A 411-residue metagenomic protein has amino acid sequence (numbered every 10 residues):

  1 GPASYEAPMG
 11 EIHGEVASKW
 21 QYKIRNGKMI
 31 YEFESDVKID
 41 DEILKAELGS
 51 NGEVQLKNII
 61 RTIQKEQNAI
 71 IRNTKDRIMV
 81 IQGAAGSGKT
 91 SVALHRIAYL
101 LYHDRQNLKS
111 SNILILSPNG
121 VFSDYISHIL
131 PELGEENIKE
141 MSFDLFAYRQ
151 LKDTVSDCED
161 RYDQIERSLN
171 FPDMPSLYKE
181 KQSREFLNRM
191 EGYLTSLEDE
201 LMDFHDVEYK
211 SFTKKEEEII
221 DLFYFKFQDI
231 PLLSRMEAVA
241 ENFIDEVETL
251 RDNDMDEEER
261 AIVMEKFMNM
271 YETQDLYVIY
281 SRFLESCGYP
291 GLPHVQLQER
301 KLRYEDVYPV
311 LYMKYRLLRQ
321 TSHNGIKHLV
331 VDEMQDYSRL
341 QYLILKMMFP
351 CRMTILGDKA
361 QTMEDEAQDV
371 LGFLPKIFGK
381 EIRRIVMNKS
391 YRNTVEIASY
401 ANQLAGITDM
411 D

Functional and structural regions predicted by a protein language model:
G1, G134-M202, E208-F223, F227: Conserved P-loop NTPase-based nucleic-acid remodeling module centered on helicase motor cores
G1-A46: N-terminal accessory nucleic-acid engagement/regulatory domains that precede and modulate ATP-driven motor cores
I39-D163: P-loop NTPase Walker
D41-L48, L292-V295, E381-R383: Short glycine/proline-rich turn/loop motifs
N51, R72, D76-A85, E166-Y178 (+2 more regions): Inter-lobe coupling/hinge region of RecA-like P-loop helicase motors
Q106-N107, S111, G120-E136, M141-Y148 (+4 more regions): Conserved helicase motor core of SF1/SF2 NTP-dependent helicases
I115-L116, L233, M387: Active-site-adjacent beta-strand anchor residues
L187, E191, S196-H328, S338-Y342: Conserved helicase NTPase catalytic core signature
